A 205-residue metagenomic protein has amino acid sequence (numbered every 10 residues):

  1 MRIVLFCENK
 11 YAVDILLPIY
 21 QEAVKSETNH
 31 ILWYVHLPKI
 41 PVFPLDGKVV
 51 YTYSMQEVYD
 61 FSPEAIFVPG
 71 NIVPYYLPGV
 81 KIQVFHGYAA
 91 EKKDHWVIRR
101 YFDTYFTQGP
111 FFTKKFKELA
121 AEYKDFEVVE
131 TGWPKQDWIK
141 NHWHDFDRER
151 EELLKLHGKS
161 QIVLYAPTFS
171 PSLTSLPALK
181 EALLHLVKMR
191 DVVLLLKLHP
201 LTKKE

Functional and structural regions predicted by a protein language model:
M1, V80-K81, K159-Q161: A generic secondary-structure signal marking the coil-to-beta-strand transition
M1-C7, V163-A166: Short hydrophobic beta-strand segments
V4-W143, D147: Active-site and donor-binding regions of nucleotide-sugar-utilizing enzymes
A12-E27, Q136-E205: Conserved catalytic-core segment of nucleotide-activated headgroup transferases in glycan assembly
